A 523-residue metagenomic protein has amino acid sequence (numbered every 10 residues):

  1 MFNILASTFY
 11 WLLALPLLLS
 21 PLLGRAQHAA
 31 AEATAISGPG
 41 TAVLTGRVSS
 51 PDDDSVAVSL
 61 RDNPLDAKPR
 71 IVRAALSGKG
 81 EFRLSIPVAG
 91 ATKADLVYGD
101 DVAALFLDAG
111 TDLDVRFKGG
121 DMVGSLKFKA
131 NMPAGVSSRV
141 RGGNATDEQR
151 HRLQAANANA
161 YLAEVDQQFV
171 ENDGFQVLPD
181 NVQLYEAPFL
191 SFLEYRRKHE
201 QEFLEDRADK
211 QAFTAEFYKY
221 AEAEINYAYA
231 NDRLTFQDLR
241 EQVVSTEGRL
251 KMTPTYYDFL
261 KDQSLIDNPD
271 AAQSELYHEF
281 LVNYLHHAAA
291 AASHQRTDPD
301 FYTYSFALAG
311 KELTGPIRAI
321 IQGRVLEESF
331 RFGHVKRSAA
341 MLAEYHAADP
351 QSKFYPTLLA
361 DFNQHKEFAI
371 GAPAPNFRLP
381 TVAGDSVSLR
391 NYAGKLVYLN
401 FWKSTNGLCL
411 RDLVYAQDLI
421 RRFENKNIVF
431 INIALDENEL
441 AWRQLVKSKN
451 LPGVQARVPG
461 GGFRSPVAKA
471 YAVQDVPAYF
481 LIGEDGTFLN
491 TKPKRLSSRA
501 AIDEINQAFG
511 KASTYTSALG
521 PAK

Functional and structural regions predicted by a protein language model:
M1-A35, P39, A508: Bacterial Sec-dependent N-terminal signal peptides
H28-A212: A non-transmembrane, solvent-exposed segment enriched in polar/low-complexity residues
K68-R70, P373, Q474-V476: Short, small/polar residue-rich loop motifs at catalytic or cofactor-binding pockets
G124-A383: Oxidative protein folding and maturation machinery
R378-V397: A short beta-strand-turn-helix
A393-G394, N400-D418: Conserved redox-active cysteine motifs that mediate thiol-disulfide chemistry, especially di-cysteine Cys-X(1-2)-Cys
L410-K449, G462-K469: Structural microenvironment flanking redox-active thiols in thiol-disulfide oxidoreductases
L451, G460-N506: Thiol/disulfide oxidoreductase modules built on the thioredoxin-like
